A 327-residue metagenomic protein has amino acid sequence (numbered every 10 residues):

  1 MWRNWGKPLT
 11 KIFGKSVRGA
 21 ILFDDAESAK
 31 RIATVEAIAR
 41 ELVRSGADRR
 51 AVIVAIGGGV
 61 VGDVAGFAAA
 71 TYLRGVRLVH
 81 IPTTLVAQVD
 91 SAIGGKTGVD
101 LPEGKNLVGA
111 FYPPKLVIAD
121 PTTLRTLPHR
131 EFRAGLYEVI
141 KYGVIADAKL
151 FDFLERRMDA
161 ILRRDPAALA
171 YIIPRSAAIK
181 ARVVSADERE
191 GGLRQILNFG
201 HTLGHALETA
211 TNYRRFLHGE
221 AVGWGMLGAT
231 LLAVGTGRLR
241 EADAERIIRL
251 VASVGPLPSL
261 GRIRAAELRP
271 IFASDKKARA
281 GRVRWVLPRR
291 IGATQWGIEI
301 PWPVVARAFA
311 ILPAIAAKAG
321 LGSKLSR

Functional and structural regions predicted by a protein language model:
M1-V52: ATP/NTP phosphate-donor binding region
A39-I56, A65-H80: Non-catalytic interfacial helical region
R44-A47, P113-V117, T122-H129, Y137-K149 (+10 more regions): Generic secondary-structure signature for well-ordered alpha-helical cores
V60-F67, Q88-V89, H205-A206: Short glycine/serine/threonine-rich phosphate/pyrophosphate-binding segments that cradle anionic phosphate groups
F67-A160: A glycine/threonine-rich phosphate-anchoring loop and its flanking beta-alpha core in nucleotide/phosphate-binding
Y137-V139, R238-R327: C-terminal charged capping/lid subdomain of soluble metabolic enzymes
D152-A266: Active-site segments that bind and position negatively charged phosphate/pyrophosphate groups
